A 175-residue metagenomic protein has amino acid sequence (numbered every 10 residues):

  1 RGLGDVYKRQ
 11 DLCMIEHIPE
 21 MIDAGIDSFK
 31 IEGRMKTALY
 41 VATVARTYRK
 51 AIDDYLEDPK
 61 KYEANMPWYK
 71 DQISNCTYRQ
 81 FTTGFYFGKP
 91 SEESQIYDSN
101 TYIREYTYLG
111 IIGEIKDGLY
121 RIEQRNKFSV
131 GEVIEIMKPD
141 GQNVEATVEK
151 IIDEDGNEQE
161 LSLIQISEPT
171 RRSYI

Functional and structural regions predicted by a protein language model:
G2-Y7, E168-T170: Short, small-residue-biased leader/transition segments that mark boundaries at the very start of proteins
D5-I15: Conserved alpha/beta core surface patches that mediate binding of polyanionic ligands
Q10, E32-R34: Glycine- and other small-residue-rich loops at beta-strand/loop junctions that grip anionic moieties
C13-D27, V44: Catalytic cores of alpha/beta
M14-H17, Q95-S99, Y108: Glycine-rich, charged/polar anion/phosphate-binding loops that engage phosphate groups from diverse ligands
M21, I31, G131: Conserved, mostly hydrophobic/aromatic
R34-Y102: Anionic-ligand-binding alpha/beta catalytic cores of soluble enzymes and soluble regulatory domains that recognize
T107-G113, L119-L163, S167, R171: Beta-strand/loop-dominated core regions that host nucleotide or nucleotide-derived cofactor-binding catalytic loops
